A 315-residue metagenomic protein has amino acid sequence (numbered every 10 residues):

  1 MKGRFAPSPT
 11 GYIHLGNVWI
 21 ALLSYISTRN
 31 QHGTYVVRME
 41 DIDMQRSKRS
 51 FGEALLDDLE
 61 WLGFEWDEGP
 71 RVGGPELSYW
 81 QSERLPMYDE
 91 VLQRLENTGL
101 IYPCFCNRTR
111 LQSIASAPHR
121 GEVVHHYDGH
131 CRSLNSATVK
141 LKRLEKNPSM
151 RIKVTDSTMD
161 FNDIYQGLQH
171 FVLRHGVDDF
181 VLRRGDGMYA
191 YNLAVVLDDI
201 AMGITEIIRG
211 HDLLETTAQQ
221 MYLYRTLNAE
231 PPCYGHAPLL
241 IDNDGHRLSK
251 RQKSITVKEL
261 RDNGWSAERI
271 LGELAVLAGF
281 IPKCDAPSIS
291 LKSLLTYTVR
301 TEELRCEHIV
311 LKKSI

Functional and structural regions predicted by a protein language model:
M1-H119, H211-D212, T216-A229: N-terminal Rossmann-like or analogous alpha/beta NTP/dinucleotide-binding catalytic cores that position adenine
M1-Y12, N30, Y35, L62 (+4 more regions): Non-catalytic terminal extensions that flank enzyme cores
G52, L85, R108-L111, R120 (+6 more regions): Alpha-helix initiation and N-capping motif
D57, E90, S113, G129 (+6 more regions): Charged/polar, solvent-exposed surface patches and flexible loops
E65, I101-Y102, R120, A137 (+2 more regions): A general structural signal for well-ordered secondary-structure junctions
D67-P70, P231-Y234, I281-S288: Short, surface-exposed acidic
Y79-R94, P118-H125, K146-D156, L277-K292: Short secondary-structure transition/capping segments
T109-S249, T256-R261, L311-I315: Active-site cores that bind ATP or allylic diphosphates and position pyrophosphate for catalysis
